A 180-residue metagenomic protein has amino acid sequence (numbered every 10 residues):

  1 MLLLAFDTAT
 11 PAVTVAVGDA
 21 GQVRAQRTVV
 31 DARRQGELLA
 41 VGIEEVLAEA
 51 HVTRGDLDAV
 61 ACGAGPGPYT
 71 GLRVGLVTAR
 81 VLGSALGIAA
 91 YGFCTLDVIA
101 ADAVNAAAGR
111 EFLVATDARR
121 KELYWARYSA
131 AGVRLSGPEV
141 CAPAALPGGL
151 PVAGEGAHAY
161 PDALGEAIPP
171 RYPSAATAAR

Functional and structural regions predicted by a protein language model:
M1-V23, V30-L38, Y91-R180: Oxyanion-binding and handling regions
A16, T28, A59-A61: Short, conserved beta-strand segments within well-ordered enzyme catalytic domains that often line or immediately flank
E37-A40, L76: Conserved active-site region of classical short-chain dehydrogenase/reductase
I43, A79, A100: Generic structural marker for isolated residues within well-ordered, non-membrane alpha-helices of soluble domains
I43-D58, A145-L150: Phosphate/pyrophosphate-binding loops at sites that engage ATP/ADP/AMP, CoA/4′-phosphopantetheine, polyphosphate
E44-E45, S84, R180: Short glycine/serine- and small hydrophobic-enriched flexible loop segments
A48-D56, G83-F93, A108-R110: Phosphate-handling active-site elements
A61-T95: DPxDG-like acidic metal-binding loop motif
